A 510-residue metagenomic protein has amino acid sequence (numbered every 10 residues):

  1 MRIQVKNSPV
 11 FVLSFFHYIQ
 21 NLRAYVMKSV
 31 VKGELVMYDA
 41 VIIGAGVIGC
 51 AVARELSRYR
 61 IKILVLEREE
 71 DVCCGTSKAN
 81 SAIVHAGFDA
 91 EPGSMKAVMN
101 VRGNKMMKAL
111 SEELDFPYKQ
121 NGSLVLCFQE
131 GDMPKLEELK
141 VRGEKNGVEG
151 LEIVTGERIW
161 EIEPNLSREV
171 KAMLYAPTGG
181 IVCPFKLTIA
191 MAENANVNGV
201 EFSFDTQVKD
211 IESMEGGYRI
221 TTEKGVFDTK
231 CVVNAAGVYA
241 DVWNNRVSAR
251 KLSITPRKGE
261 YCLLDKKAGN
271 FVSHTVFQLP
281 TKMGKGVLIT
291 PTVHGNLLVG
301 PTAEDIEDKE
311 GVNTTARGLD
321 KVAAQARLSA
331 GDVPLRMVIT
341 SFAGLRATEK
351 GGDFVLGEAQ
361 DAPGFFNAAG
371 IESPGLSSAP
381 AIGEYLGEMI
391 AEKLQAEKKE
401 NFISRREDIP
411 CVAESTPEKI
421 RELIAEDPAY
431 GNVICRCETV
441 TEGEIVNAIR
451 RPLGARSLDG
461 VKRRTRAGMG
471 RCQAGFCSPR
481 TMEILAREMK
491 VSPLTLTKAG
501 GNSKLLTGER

Functional and structural regions predicted by a protein language model:
Y38-L64: N-terminal Rossmann-like FAD-binding beta1-loop-alpha1 element of flavoenzymes
A51, I211-G216, T221-G300, E304-T315 (+3 more regions): Flavin-dependent oxidoreductases
R58-K78: Glycine-rich FAD pyrophosphate-binding loop
A82-I162, G286-V287: Dinucleotide-binding Rossmann-like beta1-alpha1 core, especially the glycine-rich loop that anchors the ADP
V98-V101, L126-K135, L174-E193, V312-R317 (+2 more regions): Short beta-strand to alpha-helix junction loop
L174-C231: Helical element adjacent to the flavin cofactor pocket in flavoenzyme catalytic cores
G284, V293-H294, E310-V433, V440-L453 (+1 more regions): C-terminal catalytic lobe of FAD-dependent flavoproteins
T441-P452, G475-P493: Iron-sulfur (Fe-S) cluster-binding segments and ferredoxin-like electron-carrier domains, especially [2Fe-2S]
